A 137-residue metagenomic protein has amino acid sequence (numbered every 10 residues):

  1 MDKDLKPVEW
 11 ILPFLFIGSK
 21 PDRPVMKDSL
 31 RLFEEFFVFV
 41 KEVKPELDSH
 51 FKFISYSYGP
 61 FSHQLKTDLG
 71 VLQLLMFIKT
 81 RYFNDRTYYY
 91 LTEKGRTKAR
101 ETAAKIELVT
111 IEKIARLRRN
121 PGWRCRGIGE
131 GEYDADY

Functional and structural regions predicted by a protein language model:
M1-Y137: Domain-edge interaction signal
